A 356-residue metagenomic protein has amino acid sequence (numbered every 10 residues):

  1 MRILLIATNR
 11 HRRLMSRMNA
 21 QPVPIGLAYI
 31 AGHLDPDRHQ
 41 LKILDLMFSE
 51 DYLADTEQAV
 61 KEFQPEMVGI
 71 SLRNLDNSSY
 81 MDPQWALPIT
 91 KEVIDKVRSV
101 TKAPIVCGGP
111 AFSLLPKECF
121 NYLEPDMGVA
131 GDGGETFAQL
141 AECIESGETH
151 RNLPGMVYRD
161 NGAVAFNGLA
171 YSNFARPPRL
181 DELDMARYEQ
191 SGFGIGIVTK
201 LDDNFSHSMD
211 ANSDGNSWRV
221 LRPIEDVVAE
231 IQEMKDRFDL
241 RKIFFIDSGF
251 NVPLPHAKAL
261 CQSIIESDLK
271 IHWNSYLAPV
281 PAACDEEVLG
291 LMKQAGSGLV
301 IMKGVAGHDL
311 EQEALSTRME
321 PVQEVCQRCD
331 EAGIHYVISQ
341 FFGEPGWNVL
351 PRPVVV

Functional and structural regions predicted by a protein language model:
M1-Q232, R237-D239: Acidic, low-complexity intrinsically disordered segments
L5, I70, C107, S275 (+2 more regions): Structural beta-sheet core signal
R10-H11, L75, F112, E135 (+4 more regions): Residue-level marker for beta-strand->alpha-helix junctions and adjacent short loops that shape enzyme
M15, L53-A54, K117, L254 (+2 more regions): Short Asp/Glu-rich motifs
P22, P177-H335, F342: Radical SAM [4Fe-4S] cluster-binding motif and immediate context
E50, S113, N251-L254, A282-A283 (+1 more regions): Loop/helix-junction capping segments adjacent to catalytic residues or to phosphate/diphosphate-binding pockets
P83-E92, K258-A259, S316-P321, R352-V355: Charged helix-capping and loop-helix junction motifs
P116-Y122, V288, P345-V356: Catalytic cores of alpha/beta
